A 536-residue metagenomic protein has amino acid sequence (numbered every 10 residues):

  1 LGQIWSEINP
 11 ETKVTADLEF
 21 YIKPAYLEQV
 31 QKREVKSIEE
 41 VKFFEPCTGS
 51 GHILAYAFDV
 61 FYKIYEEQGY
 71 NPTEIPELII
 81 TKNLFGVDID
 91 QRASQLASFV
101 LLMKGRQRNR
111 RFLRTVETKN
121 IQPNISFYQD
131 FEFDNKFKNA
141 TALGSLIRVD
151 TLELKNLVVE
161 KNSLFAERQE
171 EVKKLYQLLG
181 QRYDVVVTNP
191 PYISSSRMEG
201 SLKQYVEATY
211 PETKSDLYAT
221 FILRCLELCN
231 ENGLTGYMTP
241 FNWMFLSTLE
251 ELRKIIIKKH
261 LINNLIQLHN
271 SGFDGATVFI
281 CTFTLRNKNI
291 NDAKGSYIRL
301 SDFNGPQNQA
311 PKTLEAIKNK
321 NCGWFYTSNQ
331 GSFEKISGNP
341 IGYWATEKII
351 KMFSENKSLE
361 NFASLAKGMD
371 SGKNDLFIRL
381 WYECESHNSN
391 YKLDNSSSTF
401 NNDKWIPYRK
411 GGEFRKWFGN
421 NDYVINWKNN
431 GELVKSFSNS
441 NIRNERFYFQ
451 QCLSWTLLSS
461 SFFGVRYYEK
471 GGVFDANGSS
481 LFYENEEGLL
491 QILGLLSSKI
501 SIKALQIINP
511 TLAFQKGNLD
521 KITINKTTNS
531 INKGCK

Functional and structural regions predicted by a protein language model:
L1-I79, A93, P190, F245-L252 (+1 more regions): Class I S-adenosyl-L-methionine
L1-R33, L359-Y391, W405-Y408, E413-I425 (+5 more regions): Class I S-adenosyl-L-methionine
A16-S37, Y70-E77, L157-L164, Y192-Q204 (+3 more regions): Active-site-adjacent bridging/hinge elements
S37-E40, F44, I53-V185: Class I S-adenosyl-L-methionine-dependent methyltransferase module
A55, Y62, I89, S94 (+10 more regions): Signature of N6-adenine DNA methyltransferases within the class I
Q204-A208, K416-N444: Sequence-specific dsDNA recognition surfaces
R446-G464, V473-D475, I492-Q506: Short Ser/Thr-interspersed hydrophobic loop/turn segments at strand-loop and sheet-helix junctions that line or gate
